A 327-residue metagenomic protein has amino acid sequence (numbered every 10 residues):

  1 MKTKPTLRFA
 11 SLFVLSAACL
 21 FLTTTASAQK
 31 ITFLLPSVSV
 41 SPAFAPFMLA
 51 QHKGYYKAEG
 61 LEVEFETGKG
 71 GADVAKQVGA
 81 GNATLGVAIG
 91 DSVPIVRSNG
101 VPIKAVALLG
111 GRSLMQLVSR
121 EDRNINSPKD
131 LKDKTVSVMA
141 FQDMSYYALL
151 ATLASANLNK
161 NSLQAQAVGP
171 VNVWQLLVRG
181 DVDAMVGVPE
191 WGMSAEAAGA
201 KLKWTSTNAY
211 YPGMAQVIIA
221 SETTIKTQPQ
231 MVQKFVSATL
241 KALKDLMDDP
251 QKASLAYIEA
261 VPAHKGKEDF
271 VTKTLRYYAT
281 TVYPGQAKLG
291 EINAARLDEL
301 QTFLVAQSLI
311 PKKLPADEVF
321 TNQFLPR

Functional and structural regions predicted by a protein language model:
K2-V14: Bacterial N-terminal signal peptides that target proteins for export
L15-S16, A26: Cleavable N-terminal signal peptides
F21-A28: Sec/Tat signal peptide C-region and signal peptidase I cleavage site
Q29-R179, D183-P189, L202-T205, P212: Short, glycine-/small- and polar/acidic-enriched structural segments that line small-molecule recognition paths
D91-S92, R123, V171-A263: Pocket-lining segment of extracytoplasmic ligand-binding domains
S127-P128, E222, A316: Structural motif detector for alpha-helix initiation sites
T227-L309: Secondary-structure end/capping motifs
L297-R327: Conserved C-terminal helix/tail region of periplasmic/extracytoplasmic solute-binding proteins
